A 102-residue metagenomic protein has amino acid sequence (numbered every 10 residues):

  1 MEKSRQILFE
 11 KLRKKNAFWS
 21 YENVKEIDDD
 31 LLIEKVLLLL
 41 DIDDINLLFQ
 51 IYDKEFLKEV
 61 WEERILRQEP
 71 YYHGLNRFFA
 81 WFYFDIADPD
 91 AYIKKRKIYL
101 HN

Functional and structural regions predicted by a protein language model:
M1-N102: Long, compositionally biased intrinsically disordered regulatory segments in eukaryotic proteins
